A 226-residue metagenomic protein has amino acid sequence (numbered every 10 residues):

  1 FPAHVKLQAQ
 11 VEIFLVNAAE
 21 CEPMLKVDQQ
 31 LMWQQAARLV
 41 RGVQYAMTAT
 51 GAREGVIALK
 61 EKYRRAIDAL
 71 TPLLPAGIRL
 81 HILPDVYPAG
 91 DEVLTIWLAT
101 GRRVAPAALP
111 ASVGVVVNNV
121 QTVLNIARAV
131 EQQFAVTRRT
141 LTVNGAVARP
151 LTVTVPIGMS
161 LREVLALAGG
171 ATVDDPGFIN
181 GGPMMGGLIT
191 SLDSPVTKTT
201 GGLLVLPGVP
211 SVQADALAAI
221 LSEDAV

Functional and structural regions predicted by a protein language model:
F1-E12: Short amphipathic alpha-helices and their capping/turn segments at secondary-structure boundaries
A3-V5, R53-L161, L167-T172, G182-P183: Hydrophobic alpha-helical positions that pack around
Q10, Y87-V117, S191-Q213, L217: Active-site loop ensemble at the mouth of alpha/beta enzyme cores that anchors a bound cofactor
F14-D28, V147: Gly-rich Lys/Arg/Thr-decorated short loops/hinges at beta-loop-alpha junctions or inter-strand turns that position
P23-K26, D91, L151, E163-L165 (+2 more regions): Short helix/loop capping segments that flank catalytic or ligand/cofactor-binding pockets
D28-W33, A58: Metallocofactor- and cofactor-centric catalytic cores in central/energy metabolism, strongly enriched
W33-A49: Histidine-anchored nucleotide/phosphate-binding helix
R139, L161, A171-V226: Ferredoxin-type iron-sulfur electron-transfer modules and their immediate structural context
